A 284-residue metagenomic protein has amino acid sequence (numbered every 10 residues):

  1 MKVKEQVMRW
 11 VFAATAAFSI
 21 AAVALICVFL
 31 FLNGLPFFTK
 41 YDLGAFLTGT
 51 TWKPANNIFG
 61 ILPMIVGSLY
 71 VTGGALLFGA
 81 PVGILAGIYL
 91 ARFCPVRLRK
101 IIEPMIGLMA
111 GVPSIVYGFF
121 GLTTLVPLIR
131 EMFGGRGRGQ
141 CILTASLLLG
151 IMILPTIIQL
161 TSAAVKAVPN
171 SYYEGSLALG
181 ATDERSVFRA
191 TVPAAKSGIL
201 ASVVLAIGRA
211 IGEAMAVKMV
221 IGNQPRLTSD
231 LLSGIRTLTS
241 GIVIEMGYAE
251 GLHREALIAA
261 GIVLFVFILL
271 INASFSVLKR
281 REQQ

Functional and structural regions predicted by a protein language model:
M1-A16, A45, F275-Q284: Transmembrane alpha-helical segments of polytopic membrane transport and secretion proteins
V3-Q6, W10, L32-A75, P95-V96 (+1 more regions): Periplasmic/extracellular loop-to-transmembrane helix junction in inner-membrane transport proteins
E5, P95-K100, P169-N170, E174-A201: Amphipathic cytosolic juxtamembrane alpha-helices at the membrane-cytosol interface of multi-pass membrane transporters
K40-F59, Y117-M152, I221-G222: Membrane-interfacial helix termini and adjacent extracytoplasmic/periplasmic loops of multi-pass transporters
G74-I106, F119, F275-R280: Transmembrane-helix boundary motif in ABC transporter permease subunits
E131, V217-F265: Interhelical loop and adjacent transmembrane-helix boundary motif in polytopic membrane transport permeases
L160-T161, V165, D183-I221: Transmembrane alpha-helices
S162-K166, N170, L177, V204 (+1 more regions): C-terminal transmembrane helix and the adjacent membrane-cytosol boundary/short C-terminal tail of inner/organellar
